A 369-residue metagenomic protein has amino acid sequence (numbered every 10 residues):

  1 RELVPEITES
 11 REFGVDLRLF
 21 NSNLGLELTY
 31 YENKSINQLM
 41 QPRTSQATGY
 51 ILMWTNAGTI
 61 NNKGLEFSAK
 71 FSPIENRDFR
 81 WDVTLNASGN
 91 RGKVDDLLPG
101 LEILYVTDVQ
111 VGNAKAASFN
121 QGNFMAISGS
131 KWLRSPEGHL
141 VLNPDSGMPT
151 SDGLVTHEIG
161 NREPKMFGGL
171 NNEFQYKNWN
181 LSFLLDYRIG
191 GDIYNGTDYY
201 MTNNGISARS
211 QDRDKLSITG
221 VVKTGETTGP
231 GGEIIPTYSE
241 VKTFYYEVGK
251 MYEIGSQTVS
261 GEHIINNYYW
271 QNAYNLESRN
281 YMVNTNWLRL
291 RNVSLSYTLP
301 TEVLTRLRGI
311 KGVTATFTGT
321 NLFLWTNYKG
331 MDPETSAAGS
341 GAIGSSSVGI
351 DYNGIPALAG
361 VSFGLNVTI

Functional and structural regions predicted by a protein language model:
R1-G25, M53-N76, N161-F167, Y352-L358: Outer-membrane beta-barrel signature, preferentially recognizing the C-terminal barrel domain of Gram-negative
L3-V4, Y30-E75, A114-N120, K131 (+1 more regions): Outer membrane beta-barrel strand-and-loop segments of large Gram-negative receptors, especially TonB-dependent
R11-L19, L24-E32, L65-P73, W81-G89 (+5 more regions): Membrane-embedded beta-strands that build the outer-membrane beta-barrel scaffold
N21-N23, K34-Q38, Y50-I51, E75 (+4 more regions): Gram-negative outer-membrane beta-barrel proteins
L26, Y30-G64, R80, L184-D214 (+1 more regions): Small-side-chain secondary-structure face that scaffolds active or pore-lining regions
T48-M53, S68-K70, T150-E158, A273-Y281 (+1 more regions): Extracytoplasmic loops and strand-loop junctions of Gram-negative outer membrane beta-barrel proteins
T55, S72-R162, I193-E262, T320 (+1 more regions): Conserved small-residue
T243-I369: Membrane-interface anchoring segments and C-terminal beta-barrel signals
